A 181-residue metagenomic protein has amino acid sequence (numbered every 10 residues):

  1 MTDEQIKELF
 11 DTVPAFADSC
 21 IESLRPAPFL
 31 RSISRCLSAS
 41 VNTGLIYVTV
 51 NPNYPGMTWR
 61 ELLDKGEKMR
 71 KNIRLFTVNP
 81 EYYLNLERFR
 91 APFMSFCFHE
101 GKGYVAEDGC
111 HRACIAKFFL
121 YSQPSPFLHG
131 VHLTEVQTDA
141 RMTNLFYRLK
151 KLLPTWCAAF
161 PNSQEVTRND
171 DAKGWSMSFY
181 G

Functional and structural regions predicted by a protein language model:
M1-G103: Short alpha-helix boundary/capping and kink motifs at helix termini
T2-P26, R31-R35, E67-R70, Y121-G181: Surface-exposed, charge/polar-rich loops and edge strands
E87-L149: A short, basic-hydrophobic beta/loop patch
